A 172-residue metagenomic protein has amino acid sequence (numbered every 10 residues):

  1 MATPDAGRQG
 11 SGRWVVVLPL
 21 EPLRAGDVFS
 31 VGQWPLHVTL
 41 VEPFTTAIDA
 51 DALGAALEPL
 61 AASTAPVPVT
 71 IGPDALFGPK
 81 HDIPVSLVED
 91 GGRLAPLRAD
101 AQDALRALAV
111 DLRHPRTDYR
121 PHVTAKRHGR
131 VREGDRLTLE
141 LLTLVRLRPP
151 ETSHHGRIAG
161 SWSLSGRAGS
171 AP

Functional and structural regions predicted by a protein language model:
M1-T70, L76, D90-T143, S153-I158 (+1 more regions): Basic, often amphipathic N-terminal segments
A75-V85: Short, basic/glycine-rich phosphate-binding loops at helix/coil junctions that contact nucleotide phosphates
V145-L147: Short, conserved, GDST-rich strand-edge loop motifs in beta-rich repeat architectures
